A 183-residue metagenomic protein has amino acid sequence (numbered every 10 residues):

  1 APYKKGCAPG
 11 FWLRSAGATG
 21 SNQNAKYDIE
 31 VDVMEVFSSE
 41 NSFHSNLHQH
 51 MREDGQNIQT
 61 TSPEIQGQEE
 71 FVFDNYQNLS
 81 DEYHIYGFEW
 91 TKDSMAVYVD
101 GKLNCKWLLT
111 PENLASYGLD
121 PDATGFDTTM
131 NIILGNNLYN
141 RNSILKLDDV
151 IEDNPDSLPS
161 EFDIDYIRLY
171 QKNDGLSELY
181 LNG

Functional and structural regions predicted by a protein language model:
A1-G183: GH16 jelly-roll
